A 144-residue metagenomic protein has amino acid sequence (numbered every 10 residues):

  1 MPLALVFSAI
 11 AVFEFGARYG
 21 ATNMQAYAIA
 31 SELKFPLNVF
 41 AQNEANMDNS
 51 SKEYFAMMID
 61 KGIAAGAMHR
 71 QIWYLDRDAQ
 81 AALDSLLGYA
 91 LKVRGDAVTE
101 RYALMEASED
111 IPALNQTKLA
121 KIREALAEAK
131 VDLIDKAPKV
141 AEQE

Functional and structural regions predicted by a protein language model:
M1-L3: N-terminal signal-anchor/signal peptide hydrophobic helix marking the start of the first transmembrane segment
L5-S31: Transmembrane signal-anchor/signal-peptide helices with a preference for the extracytoplasmic
I29, L33, L37-Y89: Extracytoplasmic/periplasmic/luminal assembly and interaction segments in envelope/secretory/respiratory proteins
W73-E144: Low-complexity intrinsically disordered segments
